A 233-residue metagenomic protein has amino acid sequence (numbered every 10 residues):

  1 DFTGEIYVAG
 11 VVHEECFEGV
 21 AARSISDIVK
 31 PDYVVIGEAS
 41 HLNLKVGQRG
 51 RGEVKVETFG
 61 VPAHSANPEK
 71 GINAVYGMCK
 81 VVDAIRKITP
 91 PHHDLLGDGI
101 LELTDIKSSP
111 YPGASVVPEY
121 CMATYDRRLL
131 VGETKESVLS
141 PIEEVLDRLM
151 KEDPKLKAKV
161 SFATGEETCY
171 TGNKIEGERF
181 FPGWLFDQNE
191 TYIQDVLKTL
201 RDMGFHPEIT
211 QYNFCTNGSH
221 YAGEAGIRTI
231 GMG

Functional and structural regions predicted by a protein language model:
D1-Q48, E53: Acidic/histidine-rich catalytic neighborhood of metal-dependent amide-processing enzymes
H13, G37, T104, M232-G233: Active-site flanking residues adjacent to catalytic metal/cofactor-binding acidic residues
K55-M232: Metal-dependent amide/peptide-bond hydrolase catalytic core, centered on the "pita-bread" metallohydrolase fold
